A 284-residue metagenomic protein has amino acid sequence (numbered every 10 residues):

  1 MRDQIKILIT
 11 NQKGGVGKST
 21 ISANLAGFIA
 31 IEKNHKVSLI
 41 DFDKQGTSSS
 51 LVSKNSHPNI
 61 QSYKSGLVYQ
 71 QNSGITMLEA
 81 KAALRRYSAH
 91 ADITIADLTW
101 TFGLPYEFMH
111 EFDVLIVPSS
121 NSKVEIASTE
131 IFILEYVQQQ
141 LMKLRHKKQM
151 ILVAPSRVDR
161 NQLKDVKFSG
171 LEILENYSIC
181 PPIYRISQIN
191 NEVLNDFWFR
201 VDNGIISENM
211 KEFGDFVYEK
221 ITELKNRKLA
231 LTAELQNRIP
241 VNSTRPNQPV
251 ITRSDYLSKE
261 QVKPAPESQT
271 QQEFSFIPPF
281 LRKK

Functional and structural regions predicted by a protein language model:
M1-T10: Extreme N-terminal, non-catalytic leader segments that precede Walker-type/kinase nucleotide-binding cores
T10-Q12, V16, L25, I31-I95 (+1 more regions): P-loop/Walker-type NTP enzyme "switch/lid" segment
P105-K123: Inter-motif core of Ras-like GTPase G domains
T129-R145: Conserved C-terminal guanine-recognition region of P-loop GTPase G domains, centered on the G4
R157-D202: Beta-strand-loop-alpha "switch" segments that mediate conformational coupling across diverse proteins
D202-K228: Histidine-centered active-site loop/cap adjacent to the catalytic His in serine esterases/O-acetyl transfer systems
T252-K284: Long, low-complexity, intrinsically disordered segments
